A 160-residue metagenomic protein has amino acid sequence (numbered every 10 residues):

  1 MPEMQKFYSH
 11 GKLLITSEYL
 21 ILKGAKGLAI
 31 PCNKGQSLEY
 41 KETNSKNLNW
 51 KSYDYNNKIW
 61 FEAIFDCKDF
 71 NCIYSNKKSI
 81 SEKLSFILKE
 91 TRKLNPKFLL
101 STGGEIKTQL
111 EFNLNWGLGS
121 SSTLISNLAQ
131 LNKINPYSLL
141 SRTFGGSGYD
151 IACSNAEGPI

Functional and structural regions predicted by a protein language model:
M1-P2, G145: A broad, low-specificity signal for short, low-complexity segments enriched in glycine/proline and polar/charged
P2-W116, S138, E157-P159: ATP-binding N-lobe of GHMP and related small-molecule kinases
Q36, T43, N127-A129, Y149: Short, surface-exposed, charged/polar-biased interaction segments
K78-S81, L118-S122, S126, R142-G146: Short, amphipathic alpha-helical segments
I87-T91, L124-N132, A152: Buried hydrophobic packing segments
N115-Y137: DPxDG-like acidic metal-binding loop motif
I134-I160: Alpha/beta catalytic cores of group-transfer enzymes, especially the acyltransferase/condensing modules of polyketide
